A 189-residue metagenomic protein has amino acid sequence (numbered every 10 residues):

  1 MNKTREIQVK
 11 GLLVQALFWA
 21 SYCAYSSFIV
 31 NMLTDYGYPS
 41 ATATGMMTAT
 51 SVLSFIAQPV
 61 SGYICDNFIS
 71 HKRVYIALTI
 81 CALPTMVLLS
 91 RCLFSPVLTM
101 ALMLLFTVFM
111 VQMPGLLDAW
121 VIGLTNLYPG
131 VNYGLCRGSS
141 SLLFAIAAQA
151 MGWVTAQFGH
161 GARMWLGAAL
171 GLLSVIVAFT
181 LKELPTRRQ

Functional and structural regions predicted by a protein language model:
N2-V52: Helix-loop boundary and gating motifs at the non-cytosolic
A16, T85, P96-L116, W120: Hydrophobic core of transmembrane alpha-helices in multi-pass small-molecule transporters, especially MFS/SLC-type
S51-P59, F144-A145, Q149: Residue-level signature of mid-helix packing/kink "hotspots" within the transmembrane helices of 12-pass Major
I56-S70, T155-A156: Helix-to-loop junctions at the C-terminal end of transmembrane segments in multipass secondary transporters
R73-L88, A168: Structural signature of the two symmetry-related core transmembrane helices
V131-M151: Glycine-rich segments within core transmembrane alpha-helices of 12-TM secondary carriers
A162-T180: Symmetry-related core transmembrane helices of the 12-TM Major Facilitator Superfamily/SLC fold
F179-Q189: Flexible cytoplasmic inter-helical loops of multi-pass small-molecule transporters
